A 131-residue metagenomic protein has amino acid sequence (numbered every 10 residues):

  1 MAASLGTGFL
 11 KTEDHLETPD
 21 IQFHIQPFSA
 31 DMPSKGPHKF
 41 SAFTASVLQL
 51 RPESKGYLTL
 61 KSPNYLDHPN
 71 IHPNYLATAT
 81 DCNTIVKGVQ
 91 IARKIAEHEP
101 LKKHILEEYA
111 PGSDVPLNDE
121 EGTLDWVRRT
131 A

Functional and structural regions predicted by a protein language model:
A3-A131: FAD-dependent oxidoreductase catalytic-site/capping-region signature
